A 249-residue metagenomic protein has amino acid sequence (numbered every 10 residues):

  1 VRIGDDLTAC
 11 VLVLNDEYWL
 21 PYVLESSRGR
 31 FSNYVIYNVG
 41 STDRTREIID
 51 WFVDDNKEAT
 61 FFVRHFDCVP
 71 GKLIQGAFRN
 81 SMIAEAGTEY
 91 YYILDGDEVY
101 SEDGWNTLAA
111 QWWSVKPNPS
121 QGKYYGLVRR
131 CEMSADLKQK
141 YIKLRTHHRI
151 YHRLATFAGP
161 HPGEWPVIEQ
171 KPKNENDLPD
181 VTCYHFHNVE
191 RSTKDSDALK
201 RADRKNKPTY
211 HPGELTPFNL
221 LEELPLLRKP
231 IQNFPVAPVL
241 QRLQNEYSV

Functional and structural regions predicted by a protein language model:
D6-T8: Cell-envelope/extracellular polymer assembly enzymes that use nucleotide-activated donors
N15-R30: Short, well-formed alpha-helical segments that are part of the catalytic scaffolds of diverse glycosyltransferases
E25, E47, N80-S81: Active-site phosphate/pyrophosphate- and oxyanion-stabilizing loops and adjacent acidic/basic residues in soluble
F31-S32, G87: Residue-level detector of structured alpha->beta connecting loops
Y37-V53, F66-C68: A conserved acidic beta->alpha catalytic loop
L73-I83, S101-V249: Catalytic-site signature of metal-activated, phosphate-bearing donor transferases, centered on the GT-A/GT-A-like
Y91: Short aromatic/hydrophobic "clamp" motif used to bind/position activated sugar donors
D95-V99: The conserved acidic donor/metal-binding loop of glycosyltransferases
